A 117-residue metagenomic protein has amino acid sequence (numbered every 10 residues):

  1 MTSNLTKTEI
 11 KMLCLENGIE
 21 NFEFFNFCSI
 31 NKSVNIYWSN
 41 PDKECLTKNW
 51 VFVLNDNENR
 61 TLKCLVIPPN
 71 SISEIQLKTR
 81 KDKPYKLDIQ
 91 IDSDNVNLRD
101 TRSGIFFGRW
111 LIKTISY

Functional and structural regions predicted by a protein language model:
T2-Y117: Nucleic-acid endonuclease domains
